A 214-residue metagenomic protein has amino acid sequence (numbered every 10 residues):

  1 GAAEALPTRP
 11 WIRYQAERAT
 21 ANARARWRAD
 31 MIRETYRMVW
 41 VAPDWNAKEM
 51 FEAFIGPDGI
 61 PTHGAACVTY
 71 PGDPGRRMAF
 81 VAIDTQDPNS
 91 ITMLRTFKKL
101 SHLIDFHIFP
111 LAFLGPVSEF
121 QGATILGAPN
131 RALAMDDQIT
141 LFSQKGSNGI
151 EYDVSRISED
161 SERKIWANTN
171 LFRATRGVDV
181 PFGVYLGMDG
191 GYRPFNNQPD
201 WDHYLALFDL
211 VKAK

Functional and structural regions predicted by a protein language model:
G1-D58, K214: N-terminal targeting signals for export/organelle localization
G1-T8, K145-K214: C-terminal cap of thioredoxin/glutaredoxin-like
W11, W27, M31, M50 (+3 more regions): Exposed alpha-helical structural elements
T35-A42, A66-P71, T140-S147: A broad, low-specificity signal for short, low-complexity segments enriched in glycine/proline and polar/charged
M50-A79: A short beta-strand-turn-helix
C67-Y70, F97, F172-A174: Short, flexible, glycine/charge-rich loop motifs used to bind or transfer phosphoryl groups or to couple energy/partner
R76-R156, R176-V178, Q198: Structural alpha/beta surface segment adjacent to cysteine/selenocysteine redox centers across thiol/disulfide enzymes
